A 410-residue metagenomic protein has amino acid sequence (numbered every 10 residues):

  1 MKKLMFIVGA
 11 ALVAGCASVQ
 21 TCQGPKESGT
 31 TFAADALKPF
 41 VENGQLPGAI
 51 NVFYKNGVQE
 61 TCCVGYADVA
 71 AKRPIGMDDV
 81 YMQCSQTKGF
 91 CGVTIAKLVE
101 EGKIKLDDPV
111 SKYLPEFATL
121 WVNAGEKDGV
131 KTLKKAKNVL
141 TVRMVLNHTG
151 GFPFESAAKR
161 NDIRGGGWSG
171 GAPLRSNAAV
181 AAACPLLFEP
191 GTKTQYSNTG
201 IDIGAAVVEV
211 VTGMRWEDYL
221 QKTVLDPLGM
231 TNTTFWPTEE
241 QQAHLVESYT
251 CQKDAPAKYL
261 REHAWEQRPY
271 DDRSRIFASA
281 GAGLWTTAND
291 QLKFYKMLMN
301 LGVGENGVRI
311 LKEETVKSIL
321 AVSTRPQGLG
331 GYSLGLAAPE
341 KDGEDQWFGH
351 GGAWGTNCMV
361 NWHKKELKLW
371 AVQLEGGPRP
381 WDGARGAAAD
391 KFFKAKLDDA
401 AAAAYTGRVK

Functional and structural regions predicted by a protein language model:
M1-L4: Positively charged n-region of N-terminal signal peptides that target proteins for export
E27-Q83, K103-K105, T119-E126, D345: Short, conserved catalytic-motif segment at the N-terminal edge
L37, N51, N56-Q59, M82-V110 (+3 more regions): Active-site SXXK
E60-C62, C358-N361, K365-P378: Short, well-ordered beta-strand elements
T61, W121-F348: Short, surface-exposed loop or secondary-structure junction motifs that flank catalytic or metal-binding residues
N300, E314-T315, L320-G328, K341 (+1 more regions): Short, gly/Ser/Thr-rich active-site loops of penicillin-recognizing serine hydrolases
